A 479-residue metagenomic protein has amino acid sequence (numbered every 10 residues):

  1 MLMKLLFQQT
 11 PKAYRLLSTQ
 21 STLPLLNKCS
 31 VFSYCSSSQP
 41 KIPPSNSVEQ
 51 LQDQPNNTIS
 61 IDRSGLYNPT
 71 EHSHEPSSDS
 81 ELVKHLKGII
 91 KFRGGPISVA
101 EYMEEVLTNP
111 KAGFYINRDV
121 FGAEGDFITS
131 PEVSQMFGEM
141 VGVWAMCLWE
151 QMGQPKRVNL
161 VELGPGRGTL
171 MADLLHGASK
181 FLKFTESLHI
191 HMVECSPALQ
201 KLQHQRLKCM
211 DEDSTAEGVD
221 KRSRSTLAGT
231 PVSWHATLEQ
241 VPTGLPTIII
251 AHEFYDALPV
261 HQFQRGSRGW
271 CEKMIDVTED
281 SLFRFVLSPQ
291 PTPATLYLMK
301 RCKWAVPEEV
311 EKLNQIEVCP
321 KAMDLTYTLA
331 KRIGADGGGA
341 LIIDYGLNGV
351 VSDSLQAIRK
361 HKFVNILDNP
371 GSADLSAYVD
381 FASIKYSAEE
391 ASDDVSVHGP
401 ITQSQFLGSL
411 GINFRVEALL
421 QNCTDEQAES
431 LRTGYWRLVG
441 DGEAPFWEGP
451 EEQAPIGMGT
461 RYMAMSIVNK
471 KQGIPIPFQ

Functional and structural regions predicted by a protein language model:
M1-S73: N-terminal mitochondrial targeting presequence
K4, S37-I61, H74, Q203-P246 (+1 more regions): Surface/interface-facing alpha-helical segments and adjacent flexible terminal/loop regions used for partner/assembly
H72-S73, S77, E81-K156: Conserved Class I S-adenosyl-L-methionine-dependent methyltransferase catalytic core
T129-Q240, K470: SAM cofactor-binding core of SAM-dependent methyltransferases, primarily the Rossmann-like beta-alpha-beta module
V161-L163, V193, I249-H252, I343 (+1 more regions): Active-site flanking residues adjacent to catalytic metal/cofactor-binding acidic residues
H235-S267, I316-P320, D324, T328-A335 (+1 more regions): A short SAM/SAH-binding and catalytic strip from SAM-dependent methyltransferases
I248-R301, L355-I366: A mobile, often basic/glycine-rich helix-loop segment that functions as the active-site lid/recognition loop
Y297-Q479: Long, Lys/Arg- and hydrophobic-enriched amphipathic alpha-helices
